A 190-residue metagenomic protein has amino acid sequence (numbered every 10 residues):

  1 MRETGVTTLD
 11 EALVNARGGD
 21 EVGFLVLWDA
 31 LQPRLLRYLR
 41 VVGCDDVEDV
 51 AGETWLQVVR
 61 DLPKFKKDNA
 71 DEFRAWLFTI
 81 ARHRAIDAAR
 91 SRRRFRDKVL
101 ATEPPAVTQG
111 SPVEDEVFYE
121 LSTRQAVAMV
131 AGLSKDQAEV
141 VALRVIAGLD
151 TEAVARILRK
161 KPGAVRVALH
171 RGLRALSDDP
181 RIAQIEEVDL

Functional and structural regions predicted by a protein language model:
R2-E3, R17-V26, L36-E53: Short, charged helix-capping/linker segments at alpha-helix termini
G5-V6, D87, F95-T123: Internal acidic/polar
A16, L35, V47-V58, V154 (+2 more regions): Short, small-hydrophobic-rich alpha-helical interface motif
G18, G110-A142, A147-I157: Amphipathic alpha-helical segment used for protein-protein interaction
L27-D45, D61, V130, I182: Amphipathic, Lys/Arg- and hydrophobic-enriched alpha-helical face
V41, P63-K66, T79-L100, Y119: Arg/Lys-rich amphipathic alpha helix in sigma70-family domain 2
D49-L56, R60, D71-H83: Structural recognition of an alpha-helix C-terminal capping motif at a helix-to-coil junction
I86, Q137, I146, T151-A183: DNA-recognition helix of helix-turn-helix
